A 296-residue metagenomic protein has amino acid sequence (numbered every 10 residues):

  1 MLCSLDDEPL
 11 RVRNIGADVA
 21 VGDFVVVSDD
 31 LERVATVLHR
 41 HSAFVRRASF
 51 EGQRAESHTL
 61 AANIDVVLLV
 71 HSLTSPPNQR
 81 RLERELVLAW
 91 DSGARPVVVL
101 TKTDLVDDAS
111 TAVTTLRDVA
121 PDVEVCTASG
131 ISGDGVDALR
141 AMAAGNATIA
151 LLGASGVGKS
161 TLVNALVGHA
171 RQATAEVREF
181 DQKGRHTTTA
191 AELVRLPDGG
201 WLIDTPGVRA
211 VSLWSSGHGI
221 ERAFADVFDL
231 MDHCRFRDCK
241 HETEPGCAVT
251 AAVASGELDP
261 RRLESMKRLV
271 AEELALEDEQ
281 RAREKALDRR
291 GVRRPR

Functional and structural regions predicted by a protein language model:
S4-V21: Beta-strand/loop nucleic-acid-binding surfaces
G16-F24, S28-L31, V37-I64, A94-P96 (+4 more regions): Helix-rich effector regions associated with P-loop NTPase G domains
V25, A62, P76-A94: Switch/coupling subdomain of P-loop NTPase systems
D29-R33, L73-S75, S155: Short, charged beta-turn/beta-strand-edge "cap" motif at the junction between a beta-strand and an adjacent loop
L69-S72, V99-T101: Conserved beta-strand segments of the P-loop GTPase G domain that flank and frequently precede/overlap
R95, L105-V157: Canonical P-loop GTPase G-domain recognition
K159-A175: A conserved segment at the C-terminal end of the G1
